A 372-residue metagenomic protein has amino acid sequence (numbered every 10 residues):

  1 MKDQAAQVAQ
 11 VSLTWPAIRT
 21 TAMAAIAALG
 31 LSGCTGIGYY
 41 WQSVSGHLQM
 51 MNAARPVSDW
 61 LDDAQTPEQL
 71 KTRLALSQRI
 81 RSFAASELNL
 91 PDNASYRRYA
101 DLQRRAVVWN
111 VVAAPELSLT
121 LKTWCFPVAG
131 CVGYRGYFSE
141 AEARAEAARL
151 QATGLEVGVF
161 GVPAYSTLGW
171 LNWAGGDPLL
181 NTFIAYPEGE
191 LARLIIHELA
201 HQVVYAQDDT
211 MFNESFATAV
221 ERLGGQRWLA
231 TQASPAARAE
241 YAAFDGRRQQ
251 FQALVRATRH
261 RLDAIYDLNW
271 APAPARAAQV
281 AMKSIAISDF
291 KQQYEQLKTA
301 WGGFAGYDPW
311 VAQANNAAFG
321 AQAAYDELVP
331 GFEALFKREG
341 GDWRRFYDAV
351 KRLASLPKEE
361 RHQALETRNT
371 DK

Functional and structural regions predicted by a protein language model:
Q4-A22: Bacterial N-terminal signal peptides that target proteins for export
S32-G33: C-terminal motif of bacterial Sec signal peptides marking the signal peptidase cleavage site
G38-S43, H47-S58, T182-G189, E214 (+3 more regions): Metalloprotease/metallohydrolase-associated module, dominated by Zn2+-dependent proteases
M50, D63, L70-S77, G136-A143 (+7 more regions): Solvent-exposed, acidic/flexible segments
M51-E68, W124-V132, A312-A314, P330: Acidic/histidine-rich, surface-exposed loop or edge segments in extracytoplasmic proteins
P56-E87: Post-signal-peptide N-terminal segment of Sec-exported extracytoplasmic proteins
I80-R248, D263: Acidic/His-rich structured neighborhood in mature extracellular/periplasmic domains
A253-K372: Pan-zinc metallopeptidase signature
